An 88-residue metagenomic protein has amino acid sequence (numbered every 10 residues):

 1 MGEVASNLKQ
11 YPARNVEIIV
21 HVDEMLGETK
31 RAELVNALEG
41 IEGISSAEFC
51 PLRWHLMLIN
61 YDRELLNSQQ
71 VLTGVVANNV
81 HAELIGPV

Functional and structural regions predicted by a protein language model:
S6-M25: Short glycine-/aliphatic-rich beta-strand segments at the starts of folded cytosolic domains
P12, A47, N78-V88: Conserved short beta-strand edge segments in small beta-sheet-based binding/regulatory domains
L26, V35-R53: Short acidic amphipathic segments
L26-K30, N67: Short amphipathic alpha-helical segments
E33-G40, Q70-N79: Short amphipathic alpha-helices in soluble, non-transmembrane regions that often serve as interface/regulatory elements
H55-N60: A generic structural motif
Y61-L66: Helix N-cap motif at beta-to-alpha junctions
